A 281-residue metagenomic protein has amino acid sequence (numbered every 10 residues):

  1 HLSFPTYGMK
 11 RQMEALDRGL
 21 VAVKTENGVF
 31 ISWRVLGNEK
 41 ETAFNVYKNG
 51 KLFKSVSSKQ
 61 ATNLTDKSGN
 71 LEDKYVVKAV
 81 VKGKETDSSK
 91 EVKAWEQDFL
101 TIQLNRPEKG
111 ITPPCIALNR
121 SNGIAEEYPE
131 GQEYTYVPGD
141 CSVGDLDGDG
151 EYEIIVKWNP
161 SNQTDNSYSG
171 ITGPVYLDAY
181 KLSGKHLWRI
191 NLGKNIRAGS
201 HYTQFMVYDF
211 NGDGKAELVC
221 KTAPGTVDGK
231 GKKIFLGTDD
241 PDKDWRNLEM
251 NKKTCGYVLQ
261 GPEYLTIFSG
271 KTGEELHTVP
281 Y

Functional and structural regions predicted by a protein language model:
F4-E39, D87-F99: Pro/Thr/Ser/Gly-rich low-complexity, intrinsically disordered linker/stalk tracts
M13-A15, K59-A61, T65-Y281: Beta-propeller-forming repeat regions
S32-E72: Recognizes extended acidic, P/S/T-rich segments that occur within or adjacent to Ig-like beta-sandwich modules
